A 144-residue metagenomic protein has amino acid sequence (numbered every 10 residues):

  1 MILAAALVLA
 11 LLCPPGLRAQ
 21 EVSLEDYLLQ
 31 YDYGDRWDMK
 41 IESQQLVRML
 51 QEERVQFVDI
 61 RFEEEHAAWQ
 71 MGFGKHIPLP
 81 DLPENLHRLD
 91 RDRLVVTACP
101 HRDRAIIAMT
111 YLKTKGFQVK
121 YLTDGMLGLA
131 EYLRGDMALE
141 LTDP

Functional and structural regions predicted by a protein language model:
I2-C13: Bacterial N-terminal signal peptides
A4, G16-Q44, M49, V55 (+2 more regions): Rhodanese-like catalytic fold shared by cysteine-dependent sulfurtransferases and DSP/PTP-type phosphatases
F57-D59: Structural scaffold elements adjacent to functional motifs in cytosolic proteins
F62-E63: Short glycine-rich anion-binding loops that position phosphate/pyrophosphate groups of nucleotides and phosphorylated
T97-C99: Short, surface-exposed ligand- or partner-binding patches at beta-edge/loop junctions that are enriched in aromatics
